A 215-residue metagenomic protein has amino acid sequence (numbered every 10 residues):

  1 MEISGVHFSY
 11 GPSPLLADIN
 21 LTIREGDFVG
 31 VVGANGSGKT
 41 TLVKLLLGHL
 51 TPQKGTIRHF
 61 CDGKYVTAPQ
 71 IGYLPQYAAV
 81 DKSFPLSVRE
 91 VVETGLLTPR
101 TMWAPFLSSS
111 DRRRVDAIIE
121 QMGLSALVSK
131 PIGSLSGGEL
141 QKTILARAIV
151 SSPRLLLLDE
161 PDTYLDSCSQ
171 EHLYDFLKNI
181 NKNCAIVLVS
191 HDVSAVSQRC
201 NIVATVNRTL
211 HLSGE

Functional and structural regions predicted by a protein language model:
V32-A34: The feature captures the beta-strand-to-loop junction immediately N-terminal to the Walker
L47: Helix-to-loop junction immediately C-terminal to a conserved catalytic motif
G55-I71: Conserved ABC transporter NBD signature motif
S108-L127: Conserved ABC ATPase "signature" region
P131-L135, E139: Conserved ABC ATPase signature
L156-E160: Catalytic Walker B motif of ABC-type/P-loop ATPase nucleotide-binding domains
R199-E215: H-loop (His-switch) and adjacent beta-strand-loop-beta switch element of ABC-type ATPase nucleotide-binding domains
